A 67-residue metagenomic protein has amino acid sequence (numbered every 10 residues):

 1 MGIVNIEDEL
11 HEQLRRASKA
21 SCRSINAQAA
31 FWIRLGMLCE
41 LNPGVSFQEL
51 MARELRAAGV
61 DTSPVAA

Functional and structural regions predicted by a protein language model:
M1: Short coil/loop residues immediately preceding or within conserved phosphate-binding loops of NTP-utilizing enzyme
V4-N5: Short helix-capping and inter-helix turn/linker motifs at the boundaries of alpha-helical repeat units
D8-A27, F31: Surface-exposed, Lys/Arg-rich phosphate-binding patches that contact polyanionic backbones
S18, N26, M37, R56-G59: Sequence-pattern detector for short linear motifs and compositional/periodic biases rather than a specific fold
I25-S46: Short, basic amphipathic alpha-helical segments that act as recognition/interaction helices in nucleic-acid-binding
C39-A67: Short, positively charged interaction helices/loops
